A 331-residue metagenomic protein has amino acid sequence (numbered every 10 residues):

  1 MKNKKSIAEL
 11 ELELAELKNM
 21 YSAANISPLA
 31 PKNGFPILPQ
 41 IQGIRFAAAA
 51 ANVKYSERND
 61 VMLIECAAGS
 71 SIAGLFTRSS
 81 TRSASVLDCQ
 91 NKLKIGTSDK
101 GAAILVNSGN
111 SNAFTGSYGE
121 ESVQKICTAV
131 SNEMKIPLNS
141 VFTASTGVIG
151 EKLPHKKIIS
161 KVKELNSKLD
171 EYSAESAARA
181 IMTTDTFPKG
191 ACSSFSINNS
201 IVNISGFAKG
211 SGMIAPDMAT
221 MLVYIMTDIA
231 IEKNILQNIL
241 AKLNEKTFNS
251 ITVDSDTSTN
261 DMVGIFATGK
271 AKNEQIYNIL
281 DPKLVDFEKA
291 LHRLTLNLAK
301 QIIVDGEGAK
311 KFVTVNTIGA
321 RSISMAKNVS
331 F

Functional and structural regions predicted by a protein language model:
K2-T77, T81: N-terminal amphipathic/basic leader segments beginning at the initiator methionine
V61-A67, Q90, L105, S193-I197 (+3 more regions): Short beta-strand elements
V61-V123, F142, P216-L236: Glycine-rich phosphate/pyrophosphate-binding loop regions near the starts of catalytic domains
R82-I95, E120-E133, Q237-S250, A290-A299: Short, well-ordered amphipathic alpha-helical segments that serve as non-catalytic structural scaffolds within diverse
I104, S108-S117, N139-I159, T252-Q275 (+1 more regions): Short, surface-exposed loop/turn segments at secondary-structure boundaries that line and modulate
Q124-K125, A129-F248, S258: Glycine-rich, mobile lid/loop segments that gate access to catalytic sites or pores
I229-R293: Carboxylate- and glycine-rich phosphate/diphosphate-binding segment that chelates Mg2+/Mn2+
T268-F331: A glycine- and small/hydrophobic-rich beta-loop-beta segment that serves as a flexible "lid/hinge" or phosphate-binding
